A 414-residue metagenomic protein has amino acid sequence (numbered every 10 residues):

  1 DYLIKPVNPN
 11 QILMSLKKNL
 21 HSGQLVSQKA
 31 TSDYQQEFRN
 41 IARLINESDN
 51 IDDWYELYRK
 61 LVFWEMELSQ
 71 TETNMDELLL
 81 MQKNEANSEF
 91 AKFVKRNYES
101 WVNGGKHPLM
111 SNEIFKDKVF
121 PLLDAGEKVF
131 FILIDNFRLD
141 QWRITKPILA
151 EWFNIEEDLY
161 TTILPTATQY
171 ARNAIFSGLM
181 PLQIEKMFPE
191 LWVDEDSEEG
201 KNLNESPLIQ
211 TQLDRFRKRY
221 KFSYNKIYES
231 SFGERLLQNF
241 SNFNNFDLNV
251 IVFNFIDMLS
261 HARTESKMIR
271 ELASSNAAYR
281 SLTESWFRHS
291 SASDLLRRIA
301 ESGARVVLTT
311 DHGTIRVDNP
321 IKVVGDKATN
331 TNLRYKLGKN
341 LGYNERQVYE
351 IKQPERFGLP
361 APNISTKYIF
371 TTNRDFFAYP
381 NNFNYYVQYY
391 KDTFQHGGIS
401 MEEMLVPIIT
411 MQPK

Functional and structural regions predicted by a protein language model:
D1, V7, S15-K414: Feature captures the catalytic ectodomains and active-site-proximal regions of enzymes that hydrolyze or transfer
